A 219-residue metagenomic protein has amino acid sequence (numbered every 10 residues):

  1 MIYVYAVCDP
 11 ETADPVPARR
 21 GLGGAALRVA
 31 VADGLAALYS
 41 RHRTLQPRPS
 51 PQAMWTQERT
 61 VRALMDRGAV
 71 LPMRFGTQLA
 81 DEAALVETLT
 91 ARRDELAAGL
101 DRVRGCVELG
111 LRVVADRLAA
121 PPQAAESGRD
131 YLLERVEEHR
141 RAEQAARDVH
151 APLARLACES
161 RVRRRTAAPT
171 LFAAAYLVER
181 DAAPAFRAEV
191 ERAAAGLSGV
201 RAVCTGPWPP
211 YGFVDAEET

Functional and structural regions predicted by a protein language model:
M1-T219: An interfacial alpha-helical scaffold signature
